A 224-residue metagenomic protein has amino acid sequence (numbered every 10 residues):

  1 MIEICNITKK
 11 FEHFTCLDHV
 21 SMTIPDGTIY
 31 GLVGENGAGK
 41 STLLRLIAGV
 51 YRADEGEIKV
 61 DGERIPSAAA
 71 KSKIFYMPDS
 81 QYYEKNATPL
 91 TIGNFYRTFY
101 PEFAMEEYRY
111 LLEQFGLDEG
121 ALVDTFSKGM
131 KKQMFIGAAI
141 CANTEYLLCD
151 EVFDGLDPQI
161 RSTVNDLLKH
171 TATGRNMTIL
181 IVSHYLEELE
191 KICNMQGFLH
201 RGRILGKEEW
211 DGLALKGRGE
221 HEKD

Functional and structural regions predicted by a protein language model:
V33-E35: The feature captures the beta-strand-to-loop junction immediately N-terminal to the Walker
A48: Helix-to-loop junction immediately C-terminal to a conserved catalytic motif
G56-A70: Conserved ABC transporter NBD signature motif
S80-M134: ABC-family P-loop ATPase nucleotide-binding domains
L147-E151: Catalytic Walker B motif of ABC-type/P-loop ATPase nucleotide-binding domains
N176-V182: Conserved H-loop
